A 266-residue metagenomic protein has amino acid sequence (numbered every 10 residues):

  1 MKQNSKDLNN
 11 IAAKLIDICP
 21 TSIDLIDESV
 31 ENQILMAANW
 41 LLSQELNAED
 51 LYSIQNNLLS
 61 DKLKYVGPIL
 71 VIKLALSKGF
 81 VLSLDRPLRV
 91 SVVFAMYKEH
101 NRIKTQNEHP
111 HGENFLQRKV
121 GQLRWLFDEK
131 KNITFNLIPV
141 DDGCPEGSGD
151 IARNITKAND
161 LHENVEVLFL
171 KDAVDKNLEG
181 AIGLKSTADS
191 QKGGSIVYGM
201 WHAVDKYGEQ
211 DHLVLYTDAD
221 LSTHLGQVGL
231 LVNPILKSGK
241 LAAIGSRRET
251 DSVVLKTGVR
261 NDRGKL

Functional and structural regions predicted by a protein language model:
M1-N132: N-proximal low-complexity "stem/linker" segments adjacent to membrane-targeting elements
S91-H100, L168-A173, G245-R248: Short loop/turn segments at strand-loop or loop-helix junctions that form parts of catalytic or ligand-binding pockets
Y97-I103, C144-G147, D220-H224, T250: Short acidic, S/G/P-rich loop/turn micro-motifs used as interaction or catalytic elements
N132, D141-D150: A conserved acidic beta->alpha catalytic loop
G149-Q210: Active-site-proximal specificity loops/subdomain of glycosyltransferases
E179-V197, H202-A203, L225-L266: Acceptor/aglycone-binding surface of glycosyltransferases and processive sugar-polymer synthases
G208-S222: Short beta-strand-to-loop acidic/aromatic patch adjacent to the donor-nucleotide binding site
